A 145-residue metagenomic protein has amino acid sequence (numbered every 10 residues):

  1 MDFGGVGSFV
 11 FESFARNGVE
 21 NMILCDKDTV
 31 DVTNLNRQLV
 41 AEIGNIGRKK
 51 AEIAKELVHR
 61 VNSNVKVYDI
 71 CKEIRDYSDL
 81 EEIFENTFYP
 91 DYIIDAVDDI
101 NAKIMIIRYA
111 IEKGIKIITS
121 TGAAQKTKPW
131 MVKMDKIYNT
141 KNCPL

Functional and structural regions predicted by a protein language model:
M1-L145: Adenine nucleotide-associated cytosolic modules
